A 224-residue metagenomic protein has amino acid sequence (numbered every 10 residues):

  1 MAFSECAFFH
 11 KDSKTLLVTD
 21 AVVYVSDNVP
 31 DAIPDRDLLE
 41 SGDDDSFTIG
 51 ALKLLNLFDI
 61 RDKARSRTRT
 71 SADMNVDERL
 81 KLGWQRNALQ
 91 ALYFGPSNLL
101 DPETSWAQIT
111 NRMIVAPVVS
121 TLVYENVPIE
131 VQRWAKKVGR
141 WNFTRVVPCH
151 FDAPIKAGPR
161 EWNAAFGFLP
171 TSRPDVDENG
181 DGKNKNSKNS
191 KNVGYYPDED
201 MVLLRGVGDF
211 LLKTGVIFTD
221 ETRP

Functional and structural regions predicted by a protein language model:
M1-L17, A21-P30, L38: Core dinuclear metal-dependent hydrolase active-site scaffold
S26, A32-P224: Cap/insert and terminal regions of metallo-dependent hydrolase folds
